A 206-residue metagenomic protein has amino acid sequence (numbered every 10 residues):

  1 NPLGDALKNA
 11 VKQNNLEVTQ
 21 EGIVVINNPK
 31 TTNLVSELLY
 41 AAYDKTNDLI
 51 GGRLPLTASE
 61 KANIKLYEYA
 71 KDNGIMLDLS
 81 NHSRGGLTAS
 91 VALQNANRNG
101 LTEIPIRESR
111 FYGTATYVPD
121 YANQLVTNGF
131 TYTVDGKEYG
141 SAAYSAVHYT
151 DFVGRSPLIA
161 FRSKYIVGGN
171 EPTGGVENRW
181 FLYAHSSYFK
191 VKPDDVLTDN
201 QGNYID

Functional and structural regions predicted by a protein language model:
N1-M76, Y117-V118, A143-S163, G168 (+2 more regions): Active-site catalytic motif of lipid deacylating hydrolases and related acyltransferases
A58-F161: Serine-dependent carboxylesterase/thioesterase catalytic core of lipase-like alpha/beta-hydrolase/SGNH enzymes
